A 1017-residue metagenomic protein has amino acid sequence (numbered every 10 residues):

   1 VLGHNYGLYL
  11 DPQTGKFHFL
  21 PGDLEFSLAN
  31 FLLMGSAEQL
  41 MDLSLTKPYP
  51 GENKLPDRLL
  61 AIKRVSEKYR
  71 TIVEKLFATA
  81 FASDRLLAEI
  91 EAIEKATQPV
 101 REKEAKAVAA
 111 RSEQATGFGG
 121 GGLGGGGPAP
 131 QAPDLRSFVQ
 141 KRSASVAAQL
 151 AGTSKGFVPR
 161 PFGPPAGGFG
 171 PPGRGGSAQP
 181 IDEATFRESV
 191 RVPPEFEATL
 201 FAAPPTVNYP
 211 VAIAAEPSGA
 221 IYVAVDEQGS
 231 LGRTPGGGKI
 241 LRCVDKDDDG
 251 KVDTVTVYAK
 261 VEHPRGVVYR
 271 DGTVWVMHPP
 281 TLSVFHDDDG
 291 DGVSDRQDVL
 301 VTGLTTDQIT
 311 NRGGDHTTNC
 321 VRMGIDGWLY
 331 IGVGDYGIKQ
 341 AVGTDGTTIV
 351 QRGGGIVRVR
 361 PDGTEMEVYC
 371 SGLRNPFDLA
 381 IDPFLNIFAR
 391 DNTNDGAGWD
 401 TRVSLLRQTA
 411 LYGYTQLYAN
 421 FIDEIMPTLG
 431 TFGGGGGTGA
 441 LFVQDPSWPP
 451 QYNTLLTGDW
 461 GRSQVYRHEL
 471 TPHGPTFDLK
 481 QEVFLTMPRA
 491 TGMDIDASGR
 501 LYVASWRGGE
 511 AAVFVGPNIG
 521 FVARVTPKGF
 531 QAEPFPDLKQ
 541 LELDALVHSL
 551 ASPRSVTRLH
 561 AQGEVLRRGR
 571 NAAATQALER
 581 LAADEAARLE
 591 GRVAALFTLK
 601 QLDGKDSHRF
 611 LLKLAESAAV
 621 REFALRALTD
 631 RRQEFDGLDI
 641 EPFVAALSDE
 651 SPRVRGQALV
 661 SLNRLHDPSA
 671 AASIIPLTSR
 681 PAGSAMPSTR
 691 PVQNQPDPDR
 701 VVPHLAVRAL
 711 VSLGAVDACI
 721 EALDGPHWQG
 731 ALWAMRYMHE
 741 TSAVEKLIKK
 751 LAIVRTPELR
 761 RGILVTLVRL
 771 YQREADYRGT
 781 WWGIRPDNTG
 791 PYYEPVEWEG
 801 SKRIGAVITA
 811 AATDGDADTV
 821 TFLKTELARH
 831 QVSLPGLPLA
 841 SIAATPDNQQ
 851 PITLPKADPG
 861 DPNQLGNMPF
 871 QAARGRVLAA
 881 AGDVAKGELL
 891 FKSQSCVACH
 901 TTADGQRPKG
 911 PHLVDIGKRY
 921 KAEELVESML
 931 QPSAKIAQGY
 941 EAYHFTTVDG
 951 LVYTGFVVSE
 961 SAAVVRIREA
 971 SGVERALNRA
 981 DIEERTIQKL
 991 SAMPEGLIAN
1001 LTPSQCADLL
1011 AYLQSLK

Functional and structural regions predicted by a protein language model:
V1-F169: Catalytic-core segments of enzymes that bind and process phosphorylated/nucleotide-bearing substrates
G170-L546, V556-L559, E564-R567, F635 (+7 more regions): Beta-propeller domains with acidic blade repeats across secreted/periplasmic ectodomains and cytosolic WD/CNH propellers
F201, T273-V274, P280, L329 (+8 more regions): C-terminal capping alpha-helices of c-type cytochrome domains
T438-G439, F521, T598, A672 (+8 more regions): C-type cytochrome heme c attachment motif
P527-P534, Q601, D630, V807-G882 (+2 more regions): Post-cleavage N-terminal segment of exported redox proteins
E533-P536, V556-R570, E590-G604, R609-K613 (+11 more regions): Structural detector for internal amphipathic alpha-helices that build alpha-solenoid repeat scaffolds
P553-R554, A586-R588, E616-V620, E650-S651 (+5 more regions): Short inter-helical turns and helix N-cap capping residues of alpha-solenoid HEAT/ARM repeat scaffolds
D861-K892, Q906-R907, Y920-E924, V948-L951 (+1 more regions): Electrostatic cytochrome c docking/interface patches
